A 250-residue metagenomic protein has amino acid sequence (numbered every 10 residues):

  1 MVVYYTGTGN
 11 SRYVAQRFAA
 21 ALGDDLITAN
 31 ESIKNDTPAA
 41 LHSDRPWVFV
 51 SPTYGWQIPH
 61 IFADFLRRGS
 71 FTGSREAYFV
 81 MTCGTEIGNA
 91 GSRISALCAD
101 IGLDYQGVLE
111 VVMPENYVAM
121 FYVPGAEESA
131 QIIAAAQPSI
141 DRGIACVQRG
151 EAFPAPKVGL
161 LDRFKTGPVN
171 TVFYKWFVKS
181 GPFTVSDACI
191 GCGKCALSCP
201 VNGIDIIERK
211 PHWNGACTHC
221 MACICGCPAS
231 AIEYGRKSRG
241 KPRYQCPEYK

Functional and structural regions predicted by a protein language model:
M1-V2, T6-V14, A20-I33, T37-S51 (+3 more regions): FMN-binding flavodoxin-like domain, especially the glycine-rich phosphate-binding loop
L22, K179-G181, R209: Generic structural motif recognizing short loop/turn segments at the entrances and edges of beta-strands
A40-L41, S70, W176, C192 (+2 more regions): Generic structural signal for beta-strand residues in well-ordered domains
I94, Y122-P124, F173-V185, H219-C220: Repeat-unit-sized solenoid/scaffold elements
G159-G191, L197: A mid-sequence, solvent-exposed acidic-amphipathic segment
T184-V185, I190-H212, A216-T218, A222-R239: Iron-sulfur cluster-binding cysteine motifs and their immediate structural context in ferredoxin-like electron-transfer
Y244-Y249: Active-site-proximal loop/hinge segments that shape catalytic or ion-binding/gating pockets
